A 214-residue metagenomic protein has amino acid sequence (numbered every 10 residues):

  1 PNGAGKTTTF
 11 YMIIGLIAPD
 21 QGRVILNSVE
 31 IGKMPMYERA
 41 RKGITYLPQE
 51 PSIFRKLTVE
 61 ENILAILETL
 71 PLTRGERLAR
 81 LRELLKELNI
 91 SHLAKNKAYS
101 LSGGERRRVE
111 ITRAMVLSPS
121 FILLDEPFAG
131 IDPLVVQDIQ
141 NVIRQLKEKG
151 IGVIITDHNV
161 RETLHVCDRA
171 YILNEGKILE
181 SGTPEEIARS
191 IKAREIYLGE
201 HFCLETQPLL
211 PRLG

Functional and structural regions predicted by a protein language model:
I14: Helix-to-loop junction immediately C-terminal to a conserved catalytic motif
G22-I31, K42, R80: Conserved ABC transporter NBD signature motif
V29, L64, G75-L93, Q140-R144: Conserved ABC ATPase "signature" region
K97-L101, E105: Conserved ABC ATPase signature
S118: Conserved catalytic motifs of ABC-family nucleotide-binding domains
I122-E126: Catalytic Walker B motif of ABC-type/P-loop ATPase nucleotide-binding domains
